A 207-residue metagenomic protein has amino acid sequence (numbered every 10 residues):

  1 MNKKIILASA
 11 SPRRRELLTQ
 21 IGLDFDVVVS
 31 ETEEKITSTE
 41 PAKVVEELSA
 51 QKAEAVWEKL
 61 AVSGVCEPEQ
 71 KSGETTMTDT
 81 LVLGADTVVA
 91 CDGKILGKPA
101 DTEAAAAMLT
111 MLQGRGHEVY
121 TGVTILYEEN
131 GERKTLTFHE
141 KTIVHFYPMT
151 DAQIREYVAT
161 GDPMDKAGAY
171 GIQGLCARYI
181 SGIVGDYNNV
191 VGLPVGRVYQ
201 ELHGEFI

Functional and structural regions predicted by a protein language model:
N2-I6, T19, P41-I207: Anionic-ligand binding patches
L7-S11: Glycine-rich beta-to-alpha transition loops that act as phosphate-gripper elements at the mouths of alpha/beta enzyme
R13-E16: Short, glycine/polar-rich helix-capping loops at beta-to-alpha or helix-loop-helix junctions that flank or form
G22-L23: Short phosphate-binding/catalytic loops that engage adenosine nucleotides
D26-E34: A short beta-strand-loop structural module common to alpha/beta enzyme folds
I36-E40: Short, charged, surface-exposed secondary-structure boundary motifs
